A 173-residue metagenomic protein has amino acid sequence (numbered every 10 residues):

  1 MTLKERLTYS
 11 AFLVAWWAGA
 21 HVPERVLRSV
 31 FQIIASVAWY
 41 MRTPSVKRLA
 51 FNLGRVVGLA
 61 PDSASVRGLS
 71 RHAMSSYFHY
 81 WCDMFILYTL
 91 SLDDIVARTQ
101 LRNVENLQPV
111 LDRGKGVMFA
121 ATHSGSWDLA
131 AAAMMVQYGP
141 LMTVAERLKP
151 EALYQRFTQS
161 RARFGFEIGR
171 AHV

Functional and structural regions predicted by a protein language model:
M1-A121, Y154-Q159: Membrane-anchoring hydrophobic helices of lipid-metabolizing enzymes
R113-R170: Catalytic core of membrane glycerolipid acyltransferases/transacylases, capturing the structured, soluble-facing
